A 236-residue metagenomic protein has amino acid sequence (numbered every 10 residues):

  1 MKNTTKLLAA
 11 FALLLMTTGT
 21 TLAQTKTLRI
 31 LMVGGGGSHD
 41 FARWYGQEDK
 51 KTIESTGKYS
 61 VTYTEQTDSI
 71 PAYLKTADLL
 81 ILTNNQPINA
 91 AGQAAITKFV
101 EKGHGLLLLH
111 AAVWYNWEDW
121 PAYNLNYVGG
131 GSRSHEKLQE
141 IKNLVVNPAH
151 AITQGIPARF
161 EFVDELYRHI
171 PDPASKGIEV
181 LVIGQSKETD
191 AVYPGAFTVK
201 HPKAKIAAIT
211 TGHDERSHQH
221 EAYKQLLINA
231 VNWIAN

Functional and structural regions predicted by a protein language model:
M1-T25: Bacterial Sec-dependent N-terminal signal peptides
Q24-L28, E54-S55, A72-K75, E188-A191 (+1 more regions): Extracellular ligand-binding/catalytic regions of CAZymes and related secreted enzymes and adhesion modules
Q24-V33, G37-Y115: Helical hinge/lid and interdomain linker segments adjacent to catalytic or ligand-binding clefts that mediate domain
V33, Q86-G155: A glycine-rich, often tryptophan-bearing local segment used as a flexible ligand/cofactor-contacting loop or short
G37-S38, P87, V113-W114, S186-E188 (+2 more regions): Short, solvent-exposed loop/turn segments at secondary-structure junctions
A42-Y45, G92, D119, Y193 (+1 more regions): Residues at alpha-helix caps and immediate loop-helix transition turns in enzyme cores, especially N- and C-cap
K51-E54, S60, T76, S134-T210: Catalytic beta-strand/loop cores that center a nucleophilic Ser/Cys/Thr and support acyl-enzyme chemistry
Y123-V128, F160-G177, A222-N236: Oxidoreductase and adenylate-handling cofactor-binding alpha/beta cores
